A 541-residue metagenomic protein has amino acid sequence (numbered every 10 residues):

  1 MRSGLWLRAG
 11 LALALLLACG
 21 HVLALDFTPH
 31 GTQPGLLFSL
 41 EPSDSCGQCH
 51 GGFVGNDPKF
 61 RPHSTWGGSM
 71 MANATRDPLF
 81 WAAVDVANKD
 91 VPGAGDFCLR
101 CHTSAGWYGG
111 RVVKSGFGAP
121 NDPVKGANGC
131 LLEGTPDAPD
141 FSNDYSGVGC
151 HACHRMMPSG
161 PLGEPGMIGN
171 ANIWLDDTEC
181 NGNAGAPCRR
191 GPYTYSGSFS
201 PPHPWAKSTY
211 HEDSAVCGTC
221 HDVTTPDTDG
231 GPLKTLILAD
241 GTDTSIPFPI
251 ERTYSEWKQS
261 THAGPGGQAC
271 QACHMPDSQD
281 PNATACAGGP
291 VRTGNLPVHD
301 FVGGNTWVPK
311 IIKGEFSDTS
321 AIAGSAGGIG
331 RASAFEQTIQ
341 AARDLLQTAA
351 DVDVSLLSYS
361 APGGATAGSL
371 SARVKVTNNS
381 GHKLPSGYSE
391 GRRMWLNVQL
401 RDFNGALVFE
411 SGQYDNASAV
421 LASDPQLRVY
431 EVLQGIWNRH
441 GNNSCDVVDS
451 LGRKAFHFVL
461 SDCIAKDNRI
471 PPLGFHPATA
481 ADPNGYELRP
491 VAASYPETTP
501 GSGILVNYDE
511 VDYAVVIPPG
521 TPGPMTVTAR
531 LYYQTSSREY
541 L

Functional and structural regions predicted by a protein language model:
M1-G10: Bacterial N-terminal signal peptides that target proteins for export
L25-H30, V54-V84, S115-N468, L473-Y495 (+3 more regions): Primarily the internal scaffold of c-type cytochrome electron-transfer domains, especially repeated/multiheme c-type
H30-Q48, V91-G95: Local sequence-structure signature of Cys/Sec-based thiol-disulfide redox active-site neighborhoods
N88-G95, R100, Y108, F199: Active-site-proximal cap/loop segments of hydrolase catalytic domains
R100, S104-R111, D122: Conserved, well-structured interaction surfaces
